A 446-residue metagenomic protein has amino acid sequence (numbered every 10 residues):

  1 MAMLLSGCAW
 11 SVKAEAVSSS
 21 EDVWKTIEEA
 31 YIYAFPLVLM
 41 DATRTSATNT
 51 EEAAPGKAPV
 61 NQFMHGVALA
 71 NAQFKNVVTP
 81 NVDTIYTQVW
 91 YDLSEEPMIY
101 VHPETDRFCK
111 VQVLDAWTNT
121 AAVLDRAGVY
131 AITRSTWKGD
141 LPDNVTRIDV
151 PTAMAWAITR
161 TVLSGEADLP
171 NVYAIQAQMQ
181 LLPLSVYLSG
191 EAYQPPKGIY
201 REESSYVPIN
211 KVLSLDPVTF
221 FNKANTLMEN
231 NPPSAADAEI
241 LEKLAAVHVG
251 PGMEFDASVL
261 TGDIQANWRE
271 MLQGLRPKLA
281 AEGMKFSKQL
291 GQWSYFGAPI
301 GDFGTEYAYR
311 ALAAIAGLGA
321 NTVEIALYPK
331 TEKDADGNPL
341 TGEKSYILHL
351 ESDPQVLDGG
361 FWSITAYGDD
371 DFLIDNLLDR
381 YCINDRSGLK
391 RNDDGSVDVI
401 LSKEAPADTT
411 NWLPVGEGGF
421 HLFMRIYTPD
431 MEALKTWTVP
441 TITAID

Functional and structural regions predicted by a protein language model:
M1-G7: Bacterial N-terminal signal peptides
V12-D446: A compositional/structural signature for long, glycine/proline-rich flexible linkers and loops on extracytoplasmic
